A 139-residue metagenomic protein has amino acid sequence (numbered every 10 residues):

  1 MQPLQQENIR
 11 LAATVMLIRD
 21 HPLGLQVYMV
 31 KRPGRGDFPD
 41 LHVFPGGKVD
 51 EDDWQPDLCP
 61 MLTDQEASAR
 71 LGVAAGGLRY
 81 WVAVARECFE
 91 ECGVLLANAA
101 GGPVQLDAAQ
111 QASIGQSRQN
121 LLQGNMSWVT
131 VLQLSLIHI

Functional and structural regions predicted by a protein language model:
L4-Q5, A74: Short, N-terminal intrinsically disordered low-complexity segments that are rich in Pro/Gly and polar/charged residues
Q5-V27, G36-E51, Q55: Conserved N-terminal beta-strand and adjoining loop/helix that marks the start of the Nudix/MutT-like hydrolase domain
L17-R19, K31, N98: Residue-level signal for short segments within beta-strands and strand-turn junctions of well-structured beta-sheet
M29, R35-G36, G77, N125: Hydrophobic alpha-helical segments and their boundary regions
R32, F38-P39, A85, W128: A residue-level detector for conformationally permissive "hinge/kink" positions
F44-G46, D52-L134: The catalytic Nudix box helix
I137-I139: Conserved small/polar residues in nucleotide/adenosyl-binding loops
